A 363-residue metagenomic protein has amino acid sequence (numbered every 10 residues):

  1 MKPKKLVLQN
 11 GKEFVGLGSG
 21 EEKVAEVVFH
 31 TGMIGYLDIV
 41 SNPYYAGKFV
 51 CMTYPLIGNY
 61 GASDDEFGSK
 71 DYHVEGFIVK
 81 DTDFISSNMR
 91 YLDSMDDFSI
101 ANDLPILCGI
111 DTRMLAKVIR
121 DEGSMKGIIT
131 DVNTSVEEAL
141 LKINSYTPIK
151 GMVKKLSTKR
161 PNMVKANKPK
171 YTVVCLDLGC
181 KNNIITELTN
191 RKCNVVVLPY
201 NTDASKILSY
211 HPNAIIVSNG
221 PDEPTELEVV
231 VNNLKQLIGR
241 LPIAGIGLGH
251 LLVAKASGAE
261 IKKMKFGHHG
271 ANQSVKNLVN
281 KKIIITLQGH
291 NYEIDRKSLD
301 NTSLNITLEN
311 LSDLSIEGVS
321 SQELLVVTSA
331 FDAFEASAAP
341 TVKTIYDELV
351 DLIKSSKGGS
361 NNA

Functional and structural regions predicted by a protein language model:
M1-T172, L178-S205, S209-Y210, P224 (+2 more regions): RNA-binding accessory domains that recognize and position tRNA/RNA substrates
T82, G220, L324: Flexible loop residues that form catalytic and substrate-binding hotspots at small-molecule/glycan-binding clefts
P105-I106, V195, I243, I261 (+1 more regions): Hydrophobic beta-strand scaffold residues
N213-I216: Active-site beta3 strand of CheY-like receiver
S218-R296, T328, F334-A363: Cysteine-nucleophile active-site neighborhood
K282-L324, A363: Catalytic beta-strand/loop cores that center a nucleophilic Ser/Cys/Thr and support acyl-enzyme chemistry
